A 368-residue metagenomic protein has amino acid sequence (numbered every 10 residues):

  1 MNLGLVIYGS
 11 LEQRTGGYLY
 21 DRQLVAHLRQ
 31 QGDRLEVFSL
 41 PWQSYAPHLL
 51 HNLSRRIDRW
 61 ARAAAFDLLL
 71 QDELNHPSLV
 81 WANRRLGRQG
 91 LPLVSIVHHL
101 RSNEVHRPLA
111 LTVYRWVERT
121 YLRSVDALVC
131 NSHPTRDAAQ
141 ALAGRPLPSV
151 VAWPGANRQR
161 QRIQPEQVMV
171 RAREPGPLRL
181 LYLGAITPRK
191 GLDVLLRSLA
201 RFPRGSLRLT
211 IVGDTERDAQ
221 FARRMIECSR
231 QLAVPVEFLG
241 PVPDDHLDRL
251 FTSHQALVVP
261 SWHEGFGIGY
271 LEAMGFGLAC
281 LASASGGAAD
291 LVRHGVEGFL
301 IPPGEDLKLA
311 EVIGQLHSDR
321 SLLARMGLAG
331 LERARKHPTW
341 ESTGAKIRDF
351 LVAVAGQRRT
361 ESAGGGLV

Functional and structural regions predicted by a protein language model:
L19, L178, Y182-R201, R223 (+1 more regions): A conserved mid-protein helix/loop that constitutes part of the nucleotide-sugar donor-binding site
A110-C130: Membrane-proximal helix-turn-helix segments that form the acceptor-binding/catalytic region of lipid-linked
R123-P148, A156-R160: A short, active-site helix/loop in glycosyltransferases that binds the activated sugar's phosphate group
A222-V242: Nucleotide-activated donor-binding/catalytic signature segment of Leloir-type glycosyltransferases, i.e., the conserved
P241-V242, R249-H254: Short alpha-helical donor nucleotide-sugar binding micro-motif in glycosyltransferases
W262: Aromatic "clamp/platform" in nucleotide-sugar-dependent glycosyltransferases that forms part of the donor/acceptor
A279-A282: Short hydrophobic beta-strand element within catalytic cores of glycosyltransferases and related nucleotide-activated
H294-G295, F299-D306, Q315-R320: Conserved acidic donor-binding segment of nucleotide-sugar-dependent glycosyltransferases
